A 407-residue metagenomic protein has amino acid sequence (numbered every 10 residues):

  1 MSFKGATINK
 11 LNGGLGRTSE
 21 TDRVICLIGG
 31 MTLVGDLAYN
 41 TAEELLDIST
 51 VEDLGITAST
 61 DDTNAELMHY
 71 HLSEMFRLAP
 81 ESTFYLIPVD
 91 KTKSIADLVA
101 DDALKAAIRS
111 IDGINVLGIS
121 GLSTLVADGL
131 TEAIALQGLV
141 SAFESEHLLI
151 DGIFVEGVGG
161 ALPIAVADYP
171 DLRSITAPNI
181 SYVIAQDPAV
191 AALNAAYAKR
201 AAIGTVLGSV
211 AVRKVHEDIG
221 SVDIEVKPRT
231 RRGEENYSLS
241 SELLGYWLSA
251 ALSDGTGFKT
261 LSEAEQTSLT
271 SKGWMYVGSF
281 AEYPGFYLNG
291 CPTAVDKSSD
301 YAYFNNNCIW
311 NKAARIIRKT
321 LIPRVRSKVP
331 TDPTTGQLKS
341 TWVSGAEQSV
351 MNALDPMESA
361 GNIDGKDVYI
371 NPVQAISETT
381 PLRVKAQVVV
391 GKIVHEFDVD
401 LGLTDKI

Functional and structural regions predicted by a protein language model:
M1-I180: Small-residue-rich
E74-M75, I316, T320, A353: Residues that form generic nucleotide/phosphate-binding pockets
E81, I322-P330, N352, P356-I363 (+1 more regions): Intrinsically disordered or highly flexible coil/loop and linker segments, enriched in small and charged/polar residues
V89-S94, D367-I407: Compositionally biased, low-complexity/repeat regions
G118-L261: Conserved, well-structured core segments that form the ligand-binding/active-site neighborhood of functional domains
A135, D168, N305, I309 (+2 more regions): General structural feature for long, well-ordered alpha-helical segments within catalytic domains of soluble enzymes
G220-W342, K385-I407: Long, contiguous, structured domain-core segments that constitute the functional module of a protein
T335-Q387: C-terminal structured domain segments
